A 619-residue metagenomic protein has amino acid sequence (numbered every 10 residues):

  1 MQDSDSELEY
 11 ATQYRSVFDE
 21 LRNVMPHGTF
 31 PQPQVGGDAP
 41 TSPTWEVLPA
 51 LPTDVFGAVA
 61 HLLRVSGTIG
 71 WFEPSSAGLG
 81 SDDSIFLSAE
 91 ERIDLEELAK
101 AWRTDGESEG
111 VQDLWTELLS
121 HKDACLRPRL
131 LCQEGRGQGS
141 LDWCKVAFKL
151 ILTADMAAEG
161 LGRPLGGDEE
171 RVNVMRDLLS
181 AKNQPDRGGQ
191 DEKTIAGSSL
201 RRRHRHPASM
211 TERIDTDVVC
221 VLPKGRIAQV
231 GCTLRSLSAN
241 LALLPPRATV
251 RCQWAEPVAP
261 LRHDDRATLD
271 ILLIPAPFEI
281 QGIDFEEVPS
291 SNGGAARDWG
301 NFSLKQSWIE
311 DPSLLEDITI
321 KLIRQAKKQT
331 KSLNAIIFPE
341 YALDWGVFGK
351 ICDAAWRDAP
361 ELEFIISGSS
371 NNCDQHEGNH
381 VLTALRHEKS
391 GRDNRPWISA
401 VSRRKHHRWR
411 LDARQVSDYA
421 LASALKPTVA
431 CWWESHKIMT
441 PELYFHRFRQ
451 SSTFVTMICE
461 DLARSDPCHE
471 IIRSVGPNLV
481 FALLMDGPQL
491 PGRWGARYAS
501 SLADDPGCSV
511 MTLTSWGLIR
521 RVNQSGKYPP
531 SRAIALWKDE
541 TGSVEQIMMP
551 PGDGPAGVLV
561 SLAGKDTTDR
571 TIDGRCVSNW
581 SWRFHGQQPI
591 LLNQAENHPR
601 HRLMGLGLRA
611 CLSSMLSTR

Functional and structural regions predicted by a protein language model:
D3-F30, D566-R619: C-terminal functional modules of predominantly eukaryotic multidomain proteins
T29-E169, L178, N334, G346-I365 (+2 more regions): CN hydrolase (nitrilase-like) catalytic-core segments centered on the catalytic cysteine and neighboring Lys/Glu
F72-N301, I318, P339: Long, charge-dense tracts
D215-V218, K224-R247, H406-W432, L443-H446 (+5 more regions): Active-site regions of metal-assisted phosphoester/phosphodiester hydrolases, unifying DNase/endonuclease modules
A242-D264, H376-V475, G495: Active-site catalytic loop in hydrolytic enzyme cores
R262-I318, D418, P427-F445, P555-R570: Short, compositionally biased "basic patch" segments
E310-K405, A496: Cys-nucleophile CN-hydrolase/nitrilase-fold catalytic domain and related Cys-dependent amidase chemistry that acts on
